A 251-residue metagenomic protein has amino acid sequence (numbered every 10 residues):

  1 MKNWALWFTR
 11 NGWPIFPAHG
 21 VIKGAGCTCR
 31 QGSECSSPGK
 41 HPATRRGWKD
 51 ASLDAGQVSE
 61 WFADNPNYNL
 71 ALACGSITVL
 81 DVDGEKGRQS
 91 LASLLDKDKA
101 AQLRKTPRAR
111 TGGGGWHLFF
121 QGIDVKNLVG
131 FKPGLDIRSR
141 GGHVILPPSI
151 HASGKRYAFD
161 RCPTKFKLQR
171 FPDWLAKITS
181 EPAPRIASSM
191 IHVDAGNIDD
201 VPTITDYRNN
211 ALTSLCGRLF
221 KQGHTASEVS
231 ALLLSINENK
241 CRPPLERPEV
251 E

Functional and structural regions predicted by a protein language model:
M1-G114, I123, I198, I204-R208 (+1 more regions): Signature for HUH/AEP ssDNA processing cores
T9, P14-P17, A25-G26, G115 (+3 more regions): Modules that initiate DNA replication and primer synthesis
I22-A25, G114-H117, I145, A152-G154: A short acidic, often aromatic-flanked loop/helix-cap motif at beta-alpha or helix-coil junctions that lines enzyme
I77-V79, H117-F119, H143-I145: Conserved hydrophobic/aromatic beta-strand scaffold that supports enzyme active sites
Q89-L103, K132, P163-Q169, D173-K177: Long, well-ordered alpha-helical scaffolding segments within enzyme catalytic domains, especially pronounced
Q102-R104, G115-G134, L233: Conserved short secondary-structure elements within globular domains
K126-T164: Aromatic- and Lys/Arg-enriched surface recognition patch
I150-I186: A short, charged helix-loop
